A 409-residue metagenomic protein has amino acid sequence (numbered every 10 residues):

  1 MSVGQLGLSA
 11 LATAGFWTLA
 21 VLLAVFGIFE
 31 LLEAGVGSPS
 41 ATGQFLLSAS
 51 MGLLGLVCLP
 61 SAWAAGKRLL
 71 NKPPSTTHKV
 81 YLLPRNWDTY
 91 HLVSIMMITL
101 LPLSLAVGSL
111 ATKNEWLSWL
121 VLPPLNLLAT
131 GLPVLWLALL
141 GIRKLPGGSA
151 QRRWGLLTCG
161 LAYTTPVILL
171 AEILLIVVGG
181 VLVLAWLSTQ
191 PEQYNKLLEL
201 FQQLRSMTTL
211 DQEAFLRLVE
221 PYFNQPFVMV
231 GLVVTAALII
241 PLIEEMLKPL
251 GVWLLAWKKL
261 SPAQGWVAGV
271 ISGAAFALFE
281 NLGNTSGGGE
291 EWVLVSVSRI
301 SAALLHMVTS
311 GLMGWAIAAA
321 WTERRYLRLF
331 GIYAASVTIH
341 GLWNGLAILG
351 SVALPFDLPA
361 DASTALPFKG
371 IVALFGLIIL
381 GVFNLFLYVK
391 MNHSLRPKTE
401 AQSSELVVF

Functional and structural regions predicted by a protein language model:
M1-F409: Hydrophobic alpha-helical segments at protein termini of multi-pass membrane proteins
